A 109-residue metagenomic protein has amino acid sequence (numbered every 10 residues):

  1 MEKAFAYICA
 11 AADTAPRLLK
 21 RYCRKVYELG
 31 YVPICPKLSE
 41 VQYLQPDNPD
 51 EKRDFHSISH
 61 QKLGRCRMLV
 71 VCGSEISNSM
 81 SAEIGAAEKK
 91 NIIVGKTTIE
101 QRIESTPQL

Functional and structural regions predicted by a protein language model:
M1-L109: Catalytic phosphate/metal-binding cores of nucleic-acid and nucleotide-processing enzymes, i.e., regions that mediate
